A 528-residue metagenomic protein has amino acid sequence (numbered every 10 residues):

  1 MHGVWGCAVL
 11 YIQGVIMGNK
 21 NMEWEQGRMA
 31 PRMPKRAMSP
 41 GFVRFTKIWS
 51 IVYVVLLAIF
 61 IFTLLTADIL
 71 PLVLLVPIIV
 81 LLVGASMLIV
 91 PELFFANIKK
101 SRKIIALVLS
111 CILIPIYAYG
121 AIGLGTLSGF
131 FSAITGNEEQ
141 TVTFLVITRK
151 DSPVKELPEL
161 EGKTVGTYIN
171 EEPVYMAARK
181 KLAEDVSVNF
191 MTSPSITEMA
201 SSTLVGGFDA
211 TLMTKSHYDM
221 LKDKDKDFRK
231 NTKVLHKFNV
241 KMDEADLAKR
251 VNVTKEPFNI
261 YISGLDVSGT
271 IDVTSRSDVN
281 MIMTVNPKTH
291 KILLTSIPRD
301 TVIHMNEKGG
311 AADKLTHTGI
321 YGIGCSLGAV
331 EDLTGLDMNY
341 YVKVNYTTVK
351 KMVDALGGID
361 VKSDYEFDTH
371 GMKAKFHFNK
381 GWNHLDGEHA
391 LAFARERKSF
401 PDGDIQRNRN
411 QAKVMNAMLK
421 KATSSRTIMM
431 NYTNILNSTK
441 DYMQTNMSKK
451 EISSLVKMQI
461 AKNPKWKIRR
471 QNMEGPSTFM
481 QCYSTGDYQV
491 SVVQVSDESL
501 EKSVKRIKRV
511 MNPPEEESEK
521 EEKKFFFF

Functional and structural regions predicted by a protein language model:
H2-L10: N-terminal amphipathic/hydrophobic targeting modules at extreme N-termini, encompassing cleavable Sec/SRP-type signal
Y11-G14, A183: N-terminus-biased targeting/localization segments
G18-L57: Membrane-anchoring/interfacial helices and their immediately flanking loops in integral membrane proteins
F42-E92: Membrane-embedded alpha-helical segments of integral membrane proteins
V90-K100: Structural signal for the C-terminal ends of transmembrane alpha-helices and the immediately following loop
K100-L124: Internal/C-terminal transmembrane anchor helices
A118-G136: Hydrophobic alpha-helical transmembrane segments in integral membrane proteins
I134-Q140, I147-K150, E156-L157, T164-F528: Non-catalytic, solvent-exposed segments at the cell envelope interface
